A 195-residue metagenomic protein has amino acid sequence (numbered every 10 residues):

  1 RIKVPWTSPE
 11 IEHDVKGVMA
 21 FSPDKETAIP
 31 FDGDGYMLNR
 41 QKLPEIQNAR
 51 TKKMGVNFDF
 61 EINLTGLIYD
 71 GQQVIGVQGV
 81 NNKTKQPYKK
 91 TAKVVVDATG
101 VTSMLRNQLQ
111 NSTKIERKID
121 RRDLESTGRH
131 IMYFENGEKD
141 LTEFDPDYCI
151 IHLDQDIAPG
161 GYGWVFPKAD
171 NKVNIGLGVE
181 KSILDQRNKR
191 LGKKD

Functional and structural regions predicted by a protein language model:
R1-M19: N-terminal FAD cofactor-binding segment of flavoenzymes
P5-T7, P23-D24, N81-K85: A generic local structural motif
P9-D14, F31-D32, E61, H152-D154: Conserved beta-strand termini and adjacent loop/short-helix elements that scaffold enzyme active sites in alpha/beta
K16-S22, I75-Q78: Short polybasic amphipathic segments
P23-R40, G76, V173-K181: Helix-loop-beta segment of a Rossmann-like dinucleotide-binding subdomain
L43: Short active-site alpha-helical segment characteristic of glycosyltransferases and processive polysaccharide synthases
Q47: Aromatic/hydrophobic pocket-lining residues that form π-stacking "cages" and hydrophobic walls in ligand
R50-D195: Predominantly flavin-linked oxidoreductase catalytic cores and closely associated redox partners
